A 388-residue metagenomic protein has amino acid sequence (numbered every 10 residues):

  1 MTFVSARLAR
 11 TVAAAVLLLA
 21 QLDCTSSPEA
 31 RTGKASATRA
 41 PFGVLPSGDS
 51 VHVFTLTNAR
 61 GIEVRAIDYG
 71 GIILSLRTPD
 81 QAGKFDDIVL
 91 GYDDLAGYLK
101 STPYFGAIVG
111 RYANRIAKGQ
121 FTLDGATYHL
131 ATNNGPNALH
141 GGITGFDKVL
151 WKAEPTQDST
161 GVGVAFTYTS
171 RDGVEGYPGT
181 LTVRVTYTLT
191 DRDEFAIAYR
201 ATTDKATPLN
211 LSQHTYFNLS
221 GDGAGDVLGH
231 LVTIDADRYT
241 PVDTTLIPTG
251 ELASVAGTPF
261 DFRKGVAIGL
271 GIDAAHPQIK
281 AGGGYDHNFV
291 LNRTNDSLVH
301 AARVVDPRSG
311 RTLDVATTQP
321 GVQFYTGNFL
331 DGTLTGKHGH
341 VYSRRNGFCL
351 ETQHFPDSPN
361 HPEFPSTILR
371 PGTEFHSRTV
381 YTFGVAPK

Functional and structural regions predicted by a protein language model:
T2-V12: Bacterial N-terminal signal peptides that target proteins for export
T11-D23: Bacterial N-terminal signal peptides
C24-I62, I67-K388: An exposed, glycine/acidic-rich loop-and-rim segment of catalytic or binding clefts
